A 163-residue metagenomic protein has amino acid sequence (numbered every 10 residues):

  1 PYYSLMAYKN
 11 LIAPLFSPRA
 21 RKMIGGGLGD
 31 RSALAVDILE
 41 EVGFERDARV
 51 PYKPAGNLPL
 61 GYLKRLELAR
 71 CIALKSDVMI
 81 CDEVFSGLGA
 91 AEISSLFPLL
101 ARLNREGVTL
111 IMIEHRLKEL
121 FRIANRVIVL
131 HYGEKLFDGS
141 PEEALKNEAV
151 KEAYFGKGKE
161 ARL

Functional and structural regions predicted by a protein language model:
S4-A20: Q-loop/switch helix immediately C-terminal to the Walker
I12, G26-R49, K53, P98-A101: Conserved ABC ATPase "signature" region
L68: Hydrophobic anchor residue at the start of the ABC signature
M79-D82: Catalytic Walker B motif of ABC-type/P-loop ATPase nucleotide-binding domains
E114-H115: H-loop/switch region of ABC-family ATPase nucleotide-binding domains
L120-R122: A short, surface-exposed alpha-helical micro-motif characterized by mixed small hydrophobic and charged/polar residues
